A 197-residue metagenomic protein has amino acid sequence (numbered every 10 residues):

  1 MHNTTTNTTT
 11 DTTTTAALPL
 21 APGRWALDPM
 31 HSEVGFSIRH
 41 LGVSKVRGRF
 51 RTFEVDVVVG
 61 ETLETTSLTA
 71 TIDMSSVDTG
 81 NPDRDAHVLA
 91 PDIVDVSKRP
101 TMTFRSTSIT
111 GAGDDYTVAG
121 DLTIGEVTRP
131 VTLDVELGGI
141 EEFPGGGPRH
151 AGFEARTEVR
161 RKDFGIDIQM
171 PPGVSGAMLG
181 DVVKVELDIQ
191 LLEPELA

Functional and structural regions predicted by a protein language model:
M1-A197: Low-complexity, acidic/polar, glycine-enriched regions of mature
